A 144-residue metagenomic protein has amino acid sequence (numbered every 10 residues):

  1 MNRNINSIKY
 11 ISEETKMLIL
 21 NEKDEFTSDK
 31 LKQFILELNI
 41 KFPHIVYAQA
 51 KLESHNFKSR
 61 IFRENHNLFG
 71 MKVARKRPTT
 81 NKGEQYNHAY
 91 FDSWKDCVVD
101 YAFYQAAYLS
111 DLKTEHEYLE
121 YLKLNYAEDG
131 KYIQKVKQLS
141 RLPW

Functional and structural regions predicted by a protein language model:
M1-W144: Catalytic cores of secreted/periplasmic lytic hydrolases that degrade extracellular macromolecules
